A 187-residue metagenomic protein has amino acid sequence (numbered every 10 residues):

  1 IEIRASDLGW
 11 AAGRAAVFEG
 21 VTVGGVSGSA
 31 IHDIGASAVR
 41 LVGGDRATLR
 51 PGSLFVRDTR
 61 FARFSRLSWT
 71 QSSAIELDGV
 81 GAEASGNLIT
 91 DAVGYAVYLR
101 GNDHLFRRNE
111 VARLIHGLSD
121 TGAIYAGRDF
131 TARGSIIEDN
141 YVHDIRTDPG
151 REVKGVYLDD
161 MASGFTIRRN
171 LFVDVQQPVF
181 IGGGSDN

Functional and structural regions predicted by a protein language model:
I1, G13-G20, S37-L49, S68-D78 (+4 more regions): Glycine-rich beta-solenoid repeat tracts in large extracellular/virion proteins
I1-G13, T22-A36, R50-S65, G81-V93 (+4 more regions): Right-handed parallel beta-helix
